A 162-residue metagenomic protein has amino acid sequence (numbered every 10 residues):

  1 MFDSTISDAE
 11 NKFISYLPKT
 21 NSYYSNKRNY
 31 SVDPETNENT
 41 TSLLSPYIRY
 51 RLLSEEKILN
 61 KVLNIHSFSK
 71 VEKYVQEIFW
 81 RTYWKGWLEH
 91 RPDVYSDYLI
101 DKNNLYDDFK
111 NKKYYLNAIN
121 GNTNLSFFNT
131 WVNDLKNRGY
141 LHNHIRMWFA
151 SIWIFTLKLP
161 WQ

Functional and structural regions predicted by a protein language model:
M1-Q162: Residues lining hydrophobic/aromatic ligand-binding pockets adjacent to catalytic sites
